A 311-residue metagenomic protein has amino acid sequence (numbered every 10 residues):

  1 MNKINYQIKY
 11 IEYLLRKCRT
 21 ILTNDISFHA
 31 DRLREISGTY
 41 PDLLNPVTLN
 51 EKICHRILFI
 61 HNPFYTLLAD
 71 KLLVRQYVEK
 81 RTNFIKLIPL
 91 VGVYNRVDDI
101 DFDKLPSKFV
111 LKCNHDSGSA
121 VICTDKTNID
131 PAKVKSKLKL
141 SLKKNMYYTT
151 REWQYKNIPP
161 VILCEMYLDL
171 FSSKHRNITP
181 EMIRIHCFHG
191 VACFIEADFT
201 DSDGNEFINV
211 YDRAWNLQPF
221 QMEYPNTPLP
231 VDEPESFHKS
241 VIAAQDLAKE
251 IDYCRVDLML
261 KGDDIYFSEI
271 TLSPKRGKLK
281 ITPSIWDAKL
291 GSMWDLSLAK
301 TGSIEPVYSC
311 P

Functional and structural regions predicted by a protein language model:
M1-F59, P311: Membrane-proximal basic amphipathic "stem/tether" segments
Y13, N24, L105, P131-M222: Phosphate-binding site of ATP-dependent enzymes
N45-N128, L140, K144-W153, V161: A conserved helix-loop-beta module that forms one wall/lid of the active-site cleft in ATP-utilizing catalytic domains
R75, D98-D101, S117-I122, D130-P131 (+5 more regions): Short catalytic/ligand-binding loop motif for oxyanion handling, primarily in non-cytosolic enzymes, centered on
Y94, H115, M166-L168, C187-H189 (+1 more regions): Short, flexible loop/turn elements at secondary-structure junctions
N157-V161, S172, I208-I265: A long amphipathic alpha-helix within ATP-dependent nucleotide-binding catalytic cores
P180, R184-T200, S236-Y253, L258-F267 (+1 more regions): Catalytic cores of PAPS-dependent sulfotransferases and nucleotide-sugar/CMP/GDP-dependent glycosyltransferases
I242, L260-P311: C-terminal active-site "lid" helix and adjoining low-complexity regulatory extension at the edge of ATP-using catalytic
